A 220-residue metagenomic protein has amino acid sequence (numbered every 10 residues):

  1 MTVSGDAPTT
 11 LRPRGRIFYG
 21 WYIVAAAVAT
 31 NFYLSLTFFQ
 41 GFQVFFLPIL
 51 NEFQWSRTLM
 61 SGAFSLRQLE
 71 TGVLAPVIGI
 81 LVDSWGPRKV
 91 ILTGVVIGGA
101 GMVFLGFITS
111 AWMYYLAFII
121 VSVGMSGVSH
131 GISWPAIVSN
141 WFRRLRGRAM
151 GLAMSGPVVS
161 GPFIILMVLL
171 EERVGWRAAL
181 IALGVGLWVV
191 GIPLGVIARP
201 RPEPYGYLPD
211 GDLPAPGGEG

Functional and structural regions predicted by a protein language model:
R16-G41: Pair of pore-lining "gating" transmembrane helices in MFS-fold secondary transporters
F32-Y33, G101, W112-S129: Hydrophobic core of transmembrane alpha-helices in multi-pass small-molecule transporters, especially MFS/SLC-type
Q54, G86, F107-W112, F142-R143: Helix-breaking motifs and short loop linkers at transmembrane-helix boundaries and internal kinks in secondary membrane
G62-I80: Central cavity-lining transmembrane alpha-helices of secondary-active solute carriers, predominantly the Major
R88-I91, Y114: Primarily marks hydrophobic transmembrane alpha-helices of the MFS/SLC 12-helix fold
V96-S110: C-terminal ends and interior cores of transmembrane alpha-helices in multi-pass membrane transporters/permeases
F118-S155: Cytoplasmic helix-loop-helix junction between adjacent transmembrane helices in 12-TM secondary transporters
G156-Y205: Helix-loop-helix hairpin linking two adjacent transmembrane segments in secondary transporters
